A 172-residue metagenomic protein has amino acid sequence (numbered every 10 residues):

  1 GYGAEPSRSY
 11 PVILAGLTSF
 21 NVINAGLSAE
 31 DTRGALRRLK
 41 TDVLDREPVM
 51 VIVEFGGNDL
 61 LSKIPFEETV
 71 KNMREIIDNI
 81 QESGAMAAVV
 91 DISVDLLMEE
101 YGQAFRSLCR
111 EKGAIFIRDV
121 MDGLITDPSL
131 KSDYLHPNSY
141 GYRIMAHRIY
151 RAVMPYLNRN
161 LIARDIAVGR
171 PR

Functional and structural regions predicted by a protein language model:
G1-D31, R38-E47: Serine-esterase "nucleophile elbow" of acetyl-processing enzymes
V12-L17, L36-R172: Alpha-helical cap/lid subdomain in secreted, periplasmic, or secretory-pathway luminal O-acyl-processing enzymes
